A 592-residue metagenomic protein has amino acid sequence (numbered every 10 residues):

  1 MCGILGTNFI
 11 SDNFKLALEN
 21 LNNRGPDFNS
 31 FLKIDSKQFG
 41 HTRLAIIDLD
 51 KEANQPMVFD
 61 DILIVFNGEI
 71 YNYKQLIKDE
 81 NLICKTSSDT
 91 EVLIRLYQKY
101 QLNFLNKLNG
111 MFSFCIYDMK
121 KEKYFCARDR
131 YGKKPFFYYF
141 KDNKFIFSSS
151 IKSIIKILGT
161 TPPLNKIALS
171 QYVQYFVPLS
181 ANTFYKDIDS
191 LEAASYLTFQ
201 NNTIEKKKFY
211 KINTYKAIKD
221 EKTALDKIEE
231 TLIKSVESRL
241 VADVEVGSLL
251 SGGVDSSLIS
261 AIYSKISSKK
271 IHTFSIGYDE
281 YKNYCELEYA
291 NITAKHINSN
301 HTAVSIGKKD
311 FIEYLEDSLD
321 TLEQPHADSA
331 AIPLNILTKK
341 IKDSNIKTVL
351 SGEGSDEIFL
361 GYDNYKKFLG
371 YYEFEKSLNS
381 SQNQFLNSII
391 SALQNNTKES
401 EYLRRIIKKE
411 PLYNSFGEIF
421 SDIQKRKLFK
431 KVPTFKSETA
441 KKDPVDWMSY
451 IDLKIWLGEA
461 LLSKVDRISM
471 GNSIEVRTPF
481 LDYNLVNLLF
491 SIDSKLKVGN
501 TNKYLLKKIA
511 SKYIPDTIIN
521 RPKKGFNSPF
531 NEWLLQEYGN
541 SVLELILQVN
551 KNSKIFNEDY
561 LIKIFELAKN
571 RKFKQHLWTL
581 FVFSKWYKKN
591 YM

Functional and structural regions predicted by a protein language model:
M1-E316, D320-L322, L334, K512 (+2 more regions): Cysteine-centered catalytic environments shared across enzyme families
N8-N13, M119-A127, K133-F145, T214-K430 (+4 more regions): ATP-dependent adenylate-handling active sites, centered on carboxylate activation for C-N bond formation
N29-F31, S88-V92, N502-I509, P522-N531: Polar, surface-exposed loop/tail segments that function as active-site lids or cofactor/substrate-recognition elements
Q75, D79, S153, S469 (+3 more regions): A general alpha-helix detector
L82-D89, P163-K166, T223, A327 (+4 more regions): Structural motif
I151, Q200, K222, T231 (+3 more regions): Peripheral terminal appendages
L428-E438: A short, charged helix-loop
L457: Globin-like tetrapyrrole-binding proteins
